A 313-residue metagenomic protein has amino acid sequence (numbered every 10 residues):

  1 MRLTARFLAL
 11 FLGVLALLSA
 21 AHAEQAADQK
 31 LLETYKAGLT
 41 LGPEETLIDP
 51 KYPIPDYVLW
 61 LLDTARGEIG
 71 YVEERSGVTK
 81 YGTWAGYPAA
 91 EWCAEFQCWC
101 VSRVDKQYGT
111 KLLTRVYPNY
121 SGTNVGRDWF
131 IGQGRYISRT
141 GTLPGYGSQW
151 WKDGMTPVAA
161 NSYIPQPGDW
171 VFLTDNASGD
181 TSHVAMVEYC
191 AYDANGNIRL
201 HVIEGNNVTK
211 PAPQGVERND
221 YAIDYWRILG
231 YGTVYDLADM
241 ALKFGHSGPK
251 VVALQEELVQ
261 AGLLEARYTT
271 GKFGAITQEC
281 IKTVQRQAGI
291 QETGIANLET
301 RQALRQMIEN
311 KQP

Functional and structural regions predicted by a protein language model:
R2-H22: Sec-dependent N-terminal signal peptides of Gram-positive bacterial secreted proteins and lipoproteins
E24-K111: N-terminal capping segments
Q25-I48, P157-A160, T174-D239: Aromatic- and glycine-rich peptidoglycan recognition patches
Y52, G232-G271, N310-P313: Acidic, Ser/Thr/Pro/Gly-enriched interdomain connector segments
V58, L62, R66, A94-V101 (+6 more regions): Extracytoplasmic/secreted envelope proteins and their assembly/folding machinery, especially bacterial periplasmic
R66-E74, C98-K106, L173-N176, E256-L263 (+2 more regions): Sec-exported extracytoplasmic/periplasmic mature domains
Q107-T209: ...with weaker cross-activation on analogous glycine-rich loops/strands in unrelated enzymes
